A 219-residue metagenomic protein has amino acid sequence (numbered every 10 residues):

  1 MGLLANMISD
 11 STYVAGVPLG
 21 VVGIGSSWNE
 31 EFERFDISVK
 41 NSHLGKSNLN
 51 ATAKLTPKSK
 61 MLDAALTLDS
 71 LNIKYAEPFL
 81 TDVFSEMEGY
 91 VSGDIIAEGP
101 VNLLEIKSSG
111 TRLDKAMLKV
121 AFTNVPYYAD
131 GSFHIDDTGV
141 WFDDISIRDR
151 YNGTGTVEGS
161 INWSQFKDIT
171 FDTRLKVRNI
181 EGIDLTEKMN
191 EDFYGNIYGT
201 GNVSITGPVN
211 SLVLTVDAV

Functional and structural regions predicted by a protein language model:
M1-D94, N102-N202, P208-V219: Interface amphipathic segments
